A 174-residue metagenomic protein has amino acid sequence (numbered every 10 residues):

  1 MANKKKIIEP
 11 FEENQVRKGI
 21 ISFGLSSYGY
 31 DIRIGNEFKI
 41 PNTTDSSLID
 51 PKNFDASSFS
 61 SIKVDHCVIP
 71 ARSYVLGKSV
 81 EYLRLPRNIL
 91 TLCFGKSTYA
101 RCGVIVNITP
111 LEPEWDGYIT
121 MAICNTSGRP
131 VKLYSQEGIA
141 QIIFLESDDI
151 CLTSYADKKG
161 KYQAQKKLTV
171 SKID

Functional and structural regions predicted by a protein language model:
M1-D174: Non-catalytic terminal segments and appended small domains
